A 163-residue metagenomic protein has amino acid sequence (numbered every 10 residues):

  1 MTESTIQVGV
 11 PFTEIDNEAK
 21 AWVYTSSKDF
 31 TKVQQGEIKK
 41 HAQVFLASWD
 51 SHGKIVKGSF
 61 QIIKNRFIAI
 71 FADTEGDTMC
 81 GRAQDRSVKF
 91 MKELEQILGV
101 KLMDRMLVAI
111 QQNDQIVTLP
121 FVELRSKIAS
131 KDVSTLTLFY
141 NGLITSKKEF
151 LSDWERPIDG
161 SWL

Functional and structural regions predicted by a protein language model:
T5, M103-L163: Terminal interaction module
T5-V10, N17-Q61: Long, hydrophobic N-terminal alpha-helical segment
V23, A69-F71: Short, conserved beta-strand segments within well-ordered enzyme catalytic domains that often line or immediately flank
D29, G76-T78, Q111: Short histidine/acidic/glycine/proline-rich micro-motifs that form metal- and phosphate-coordinating active-site loops
K57-S59, I97-L107: Short, flexible active-site-proximal loops enriched in glycine and acidic residues
I62-A69: Core structural elements
A72-V100: Helix-adjacent hinge/juxtasegments
